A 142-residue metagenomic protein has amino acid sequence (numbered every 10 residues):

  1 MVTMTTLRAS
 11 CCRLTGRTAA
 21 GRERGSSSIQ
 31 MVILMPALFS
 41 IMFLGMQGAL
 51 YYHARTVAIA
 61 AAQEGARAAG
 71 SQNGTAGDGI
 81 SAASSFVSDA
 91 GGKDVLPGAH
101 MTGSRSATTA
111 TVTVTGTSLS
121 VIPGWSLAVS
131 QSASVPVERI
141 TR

Functional and structural regions predicted by a protein language model:
V2-A82: Alpha-helical assembly-interface signal, strongest on the long, hydrophobic N-terminal helix that forms
V2-C12, A76-R142: Short, conserved structural patches
